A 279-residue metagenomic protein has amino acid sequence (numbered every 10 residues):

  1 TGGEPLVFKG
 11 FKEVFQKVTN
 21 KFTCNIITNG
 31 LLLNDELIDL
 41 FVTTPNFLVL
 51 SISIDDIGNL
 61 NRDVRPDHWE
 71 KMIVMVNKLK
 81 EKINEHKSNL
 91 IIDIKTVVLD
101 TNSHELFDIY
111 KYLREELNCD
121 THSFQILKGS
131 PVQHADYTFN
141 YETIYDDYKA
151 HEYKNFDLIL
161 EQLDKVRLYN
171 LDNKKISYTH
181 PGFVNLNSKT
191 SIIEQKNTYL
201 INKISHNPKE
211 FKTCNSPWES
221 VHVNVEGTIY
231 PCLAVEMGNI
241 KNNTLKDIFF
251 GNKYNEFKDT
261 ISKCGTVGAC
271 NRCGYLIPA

Functional and structural regions predicted by a protein language model:
T1-N25, L31-T44: Conserved Radical SAM active-site core
P5-L6, N29-L33, D56, V98-N102: Short beta->alpha connector loops
F8, E36, L60-D63, I248 (+1 more regions): Residues that scaffold the ATP/ADP-binding catalytic core of kinase and kinase-like folds
K9, K80-I83, N170, N252 (+1 more regions): A general structural signal marking secondary-structure boundaries and capping sites
T28, P231: Short loop/edge segments at beta-strand edges and connector loops that shape dinucleotide/nucleotide cofactor-binding
T43-Y230, M237-N243: Radical SAM enzyme [4Fe-4S]-AdoMet core and its adjacent flexible, acidic and glycine-rich loops/tails across
S205-P208, A234-P278: Membrane-interface junctions of multi-pass transporters
